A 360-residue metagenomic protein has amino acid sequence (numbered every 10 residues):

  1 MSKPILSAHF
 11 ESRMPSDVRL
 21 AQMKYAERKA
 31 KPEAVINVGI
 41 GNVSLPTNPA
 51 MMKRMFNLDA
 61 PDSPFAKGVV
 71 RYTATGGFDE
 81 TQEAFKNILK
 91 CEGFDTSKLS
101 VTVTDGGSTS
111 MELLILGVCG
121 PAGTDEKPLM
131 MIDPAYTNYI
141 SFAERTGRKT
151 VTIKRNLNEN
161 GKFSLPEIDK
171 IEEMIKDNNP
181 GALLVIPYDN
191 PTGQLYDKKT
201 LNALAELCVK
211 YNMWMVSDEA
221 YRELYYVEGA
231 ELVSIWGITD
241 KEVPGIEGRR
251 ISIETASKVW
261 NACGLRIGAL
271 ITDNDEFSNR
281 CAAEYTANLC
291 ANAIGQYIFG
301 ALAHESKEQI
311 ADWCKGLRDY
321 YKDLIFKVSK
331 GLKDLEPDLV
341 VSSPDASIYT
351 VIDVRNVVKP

Functional and structural regions predicted by a protein language model:
M1-M14: Conserved PLP-binding active-site segment in aminotransferase class I/II-type PLP enzymes
E11-T109, L113, E167, H304-E308: N-terminal small-domain helix-loop-helix segment of the aminotransferase-like
R28-K29, A143, C208, L332: A generic structural signal for well-ordered alpha-helical segments
S44-P49, Y139, G161, P191-Q194 (+6 more regions): Short catalytic/ligand-binding loop motif for oxyanion handling, primarily in non-cytosolic enzymes, centered on
A66-K210, R222-E247, I251: Conserved core of the PLP fold type I
A135, C314-S329, V340-V357: Conserved glycine-rich beta-strand-loop-beta hairpin in the small C-terminal domain of fold type I
E173, G237-K322, F326-E336: Conserved core segment of the aminotransferase class I/II
E219: Walker B catalytic acidic pair
